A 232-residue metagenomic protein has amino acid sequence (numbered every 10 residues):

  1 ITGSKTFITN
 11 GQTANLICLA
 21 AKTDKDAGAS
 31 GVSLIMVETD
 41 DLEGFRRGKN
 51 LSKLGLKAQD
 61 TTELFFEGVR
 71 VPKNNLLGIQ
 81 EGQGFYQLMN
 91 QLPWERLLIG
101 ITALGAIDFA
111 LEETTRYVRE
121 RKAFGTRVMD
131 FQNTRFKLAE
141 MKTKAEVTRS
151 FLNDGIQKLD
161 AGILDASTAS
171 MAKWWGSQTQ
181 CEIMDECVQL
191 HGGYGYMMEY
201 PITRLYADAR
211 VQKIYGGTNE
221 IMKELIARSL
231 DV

Functional and structural regions predicted by a protein language model:
T2-K49: A short core secondary-structure module
G11, A27-A29, A58-Q59, L164 (+2 more regions): A generic fold-level signal
L16-A20, L34-M36, T61-G68, E224: Conserved hydrophobic/aromatic beta-strand scaffold that supports enzyme active sites
L42-R70: Flexible, small-/acidic-enriched active-site or ligand-binding loops
G44, N75-E81: Cytochrome P450 core scaffold surrounding the K-helix E-X-X-R motif and the conserved "meander" helix-loop region
E63-G68, I79-G82, N90-V232: Alpha-helical interface subdomain recognition
